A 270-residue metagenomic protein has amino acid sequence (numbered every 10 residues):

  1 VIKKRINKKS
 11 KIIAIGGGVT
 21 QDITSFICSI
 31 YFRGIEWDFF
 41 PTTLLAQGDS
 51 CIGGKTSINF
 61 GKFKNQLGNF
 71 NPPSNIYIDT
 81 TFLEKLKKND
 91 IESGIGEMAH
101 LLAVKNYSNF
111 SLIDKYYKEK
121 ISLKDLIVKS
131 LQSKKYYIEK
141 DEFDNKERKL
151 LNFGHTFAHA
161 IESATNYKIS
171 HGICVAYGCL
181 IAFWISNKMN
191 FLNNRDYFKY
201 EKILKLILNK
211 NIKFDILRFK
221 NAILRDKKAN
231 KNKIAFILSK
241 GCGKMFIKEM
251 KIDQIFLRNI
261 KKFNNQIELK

Functional and structural regions predicted by a protein language model:
V1-D38: N-terminal small/polar loop signature for handling phosphorylated ligands or for N-terminal nucleophile
K8-K9, Q47, N71-P73, K85 (+2 more regions): Nucleotide-activated sugar donor-binding and catalytic core shared by glycosyltransferases and related lipid-linked
I15-G17, P41, S170-I173: Active-site nucleophile and cofactor-binding loops and adjacent substrate-binding regions of central metabolic enzymes
S25-Y116: A glycine/threonine-rich phosphate-anchoring loop and its flanking beta-alpha core in nucleotide/phosphate-binding
G96, F191-K270: C-terminal charged capping/lid subdomain of soluble metabolic enzymes
L112-L217: Active-site segments that bind and position negatively charged phosphate/pyrophosphate groups
